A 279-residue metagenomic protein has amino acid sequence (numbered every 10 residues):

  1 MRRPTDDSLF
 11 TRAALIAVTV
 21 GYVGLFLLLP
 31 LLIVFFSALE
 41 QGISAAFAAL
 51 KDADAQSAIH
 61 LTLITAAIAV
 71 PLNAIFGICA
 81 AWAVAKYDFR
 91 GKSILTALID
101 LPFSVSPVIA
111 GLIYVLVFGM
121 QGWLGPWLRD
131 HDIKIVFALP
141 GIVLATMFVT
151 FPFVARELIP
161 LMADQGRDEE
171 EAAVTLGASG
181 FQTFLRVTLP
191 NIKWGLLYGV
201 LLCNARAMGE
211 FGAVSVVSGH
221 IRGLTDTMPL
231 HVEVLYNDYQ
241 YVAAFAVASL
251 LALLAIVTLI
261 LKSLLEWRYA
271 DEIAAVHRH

Functional and structural regions predicted by a protein language model:
R2-A13, V34-P71, K86-Y87, V234-V242: Periplasmic/extracellular loop-to-transmembrane helix junction in inner-membrane transport proteins
R2-S8, A46-A49, I68-D100, L112 (+5 more regions): Transmembrane-helix boundary motif in ABC transporter permease subunits
R2-T5, I43-K51, Q56, G91-K92 (+3 more regions): Membrane-interfacial helix termini and adjacent extracytoplasmic/periplasmic loops of multi-pass transporters
D7, A14-V18, F26, I33 (+5 more regions): C-terminal transmembrane helix and the adjacent membrane-cytosol boundary/short C-terminal tail of inner/organellar
L9, A46-A48, A53, M208-L264: Interhelical loop and adjacent transmembrane-helix boundary motif in polytopic membrane transport permeases
A17-Y22, P71, A97, L101 (+4 more regions): Transmembrane alpha-helices
L25, H60, I64-F76, A80 (+4 more regions): Hydrophobic alpha-helical transmembrane segments of multipass integral membrane proteins, especially permease/channel
L28-L32, F36, I75-A80, I109-L112 (+8 more regions): Membrane-embedded alpha-helices of multi-pass transport/permease systems
